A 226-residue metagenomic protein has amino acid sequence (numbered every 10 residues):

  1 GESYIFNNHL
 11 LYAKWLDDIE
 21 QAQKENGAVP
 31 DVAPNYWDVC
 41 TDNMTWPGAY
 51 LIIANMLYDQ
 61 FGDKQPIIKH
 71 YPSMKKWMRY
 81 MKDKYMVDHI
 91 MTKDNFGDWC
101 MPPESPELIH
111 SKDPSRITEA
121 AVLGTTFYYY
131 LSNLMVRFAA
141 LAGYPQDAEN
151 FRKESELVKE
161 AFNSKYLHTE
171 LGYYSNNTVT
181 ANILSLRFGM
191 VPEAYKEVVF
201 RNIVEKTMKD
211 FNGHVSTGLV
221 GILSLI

Functional and structural regions predicted by a protein language model:
G1-I226: Active-site core of glycosidic bond-cleaving carbohydrate-active enzymes
